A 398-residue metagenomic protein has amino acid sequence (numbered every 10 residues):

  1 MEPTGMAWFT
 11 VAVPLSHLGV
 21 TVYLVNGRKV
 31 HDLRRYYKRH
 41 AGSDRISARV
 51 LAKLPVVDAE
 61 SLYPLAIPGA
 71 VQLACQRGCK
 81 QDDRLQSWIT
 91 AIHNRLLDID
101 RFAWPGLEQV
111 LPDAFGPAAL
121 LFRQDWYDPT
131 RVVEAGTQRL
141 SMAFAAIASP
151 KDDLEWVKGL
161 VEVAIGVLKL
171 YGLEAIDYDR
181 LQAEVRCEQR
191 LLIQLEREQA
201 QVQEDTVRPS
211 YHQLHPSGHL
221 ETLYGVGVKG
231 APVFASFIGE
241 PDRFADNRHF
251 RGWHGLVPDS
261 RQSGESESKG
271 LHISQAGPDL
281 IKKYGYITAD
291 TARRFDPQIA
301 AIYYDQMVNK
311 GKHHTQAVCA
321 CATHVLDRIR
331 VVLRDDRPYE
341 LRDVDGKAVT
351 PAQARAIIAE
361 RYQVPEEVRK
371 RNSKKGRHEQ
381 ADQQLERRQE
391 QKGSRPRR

Functional and structural regions predicted by a protein language model:
M1-R398: A detector of single, family-specific signature residues that are central to catalytic or substrate-handling motifs
